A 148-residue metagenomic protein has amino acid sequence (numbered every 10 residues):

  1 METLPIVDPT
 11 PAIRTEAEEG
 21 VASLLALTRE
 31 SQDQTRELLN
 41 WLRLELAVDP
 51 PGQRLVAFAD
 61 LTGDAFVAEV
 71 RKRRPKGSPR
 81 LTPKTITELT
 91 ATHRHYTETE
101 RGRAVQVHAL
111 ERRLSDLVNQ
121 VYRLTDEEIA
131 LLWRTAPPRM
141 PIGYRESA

Functional and structural regions predicted by a protein language model:
M1-A148: S-adenosyl-L-methionine
